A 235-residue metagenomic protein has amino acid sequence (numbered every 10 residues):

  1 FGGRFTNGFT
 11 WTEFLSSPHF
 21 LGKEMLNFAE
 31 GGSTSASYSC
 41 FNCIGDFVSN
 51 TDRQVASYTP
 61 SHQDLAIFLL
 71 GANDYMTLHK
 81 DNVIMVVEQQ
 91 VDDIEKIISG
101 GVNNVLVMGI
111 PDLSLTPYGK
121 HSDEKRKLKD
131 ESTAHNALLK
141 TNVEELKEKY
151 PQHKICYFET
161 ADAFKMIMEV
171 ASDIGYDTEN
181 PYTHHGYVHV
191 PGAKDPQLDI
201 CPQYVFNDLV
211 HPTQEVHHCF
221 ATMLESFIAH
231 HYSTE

Functional and structural regions predicted by a protein language model:
F1-D92: Conserved SGNH/GDSL esterase-like catalytic core that processes O-acyl groups on lipids and polysaccharides
F1-G3, F14-L15, P117-A134, L138-N142: Mature extracellular catalytic domain of secreted serine hydrolases with alpha/beta-hydrolase catalytic cores
E13, E24-E30, D64-L70, D74-M76 (+6 more regions): Structural recognition of the beta-strand scaffold that forms the well-ordered cores of secreted hydrolase catalytic
F14-L21, K96-N104, A134-Y157: A structural motif corresponding to the C-terminal end of an alpha-helix and its immediate exit/capping segment
T51, V86-Q90, S132, L139 (+1 more regions): Aromatic/hydrophobic pocket-lining residues that form the small-molecule binding cavity in soluble enzyme cores
V55-D64, E95-S99, E148-K149, H230-S233: Surface-exposed acidic, glycine-flexible loop patches that form ligand/cofactor-binding and adhesion interfaces
D112, P117-K129, E145-E148, Q152-Q214 (+1 more regions): Mobile gating loops/cap/lid regions near enzyme active sites that modulate substrate access
H218-E235: C-terminal helix/juxtamembrane-tail motif
